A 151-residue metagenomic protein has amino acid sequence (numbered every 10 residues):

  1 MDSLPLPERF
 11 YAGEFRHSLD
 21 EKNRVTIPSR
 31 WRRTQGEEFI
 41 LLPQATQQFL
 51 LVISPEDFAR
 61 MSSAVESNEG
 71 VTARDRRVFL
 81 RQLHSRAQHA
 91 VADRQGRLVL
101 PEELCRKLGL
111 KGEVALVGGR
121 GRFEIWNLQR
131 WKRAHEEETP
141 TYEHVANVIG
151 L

Functional and structural regions predicted by a protein language model:
M1-H17, E21, R30-Q95, E102-L151: Flexible "stalk/tail and boundary" regions
